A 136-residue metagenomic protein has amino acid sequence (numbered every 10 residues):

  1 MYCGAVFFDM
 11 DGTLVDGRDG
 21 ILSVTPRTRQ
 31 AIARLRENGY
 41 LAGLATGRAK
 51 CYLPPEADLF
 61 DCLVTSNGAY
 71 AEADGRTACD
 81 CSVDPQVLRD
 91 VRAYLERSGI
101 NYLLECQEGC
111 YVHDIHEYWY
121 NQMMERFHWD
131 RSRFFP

Functional and structural regions predicted by a protein language model:
M1-Y2, T65: Short, small/polar residue-rich loop motifs at catalytic or cofactor-binding pockets
Y2-G20: Asp-based phosphoryl-transfer active-site loop
A5, L88-R89, S132-P136: C-terminal cap/substrate-recognition subdomain and adjoining C-terminal extension of metal-dependent phosphatase-like
T13-V15, T65, F134: A generic signature of intrinsically disordered, low-complexity regions enriched in glycine/proline and charged/polar
L14-P26, L53-P54: Short, charged helix-to-loop "capping" segments that act as catalytic/coupling loops
P26-M124: Active-site phosphate-binding/coordination module
W119-P136: Acidic, His- and aromatic-enriched active-site or binding-groove loops in soluble protein domains that engage sugars
